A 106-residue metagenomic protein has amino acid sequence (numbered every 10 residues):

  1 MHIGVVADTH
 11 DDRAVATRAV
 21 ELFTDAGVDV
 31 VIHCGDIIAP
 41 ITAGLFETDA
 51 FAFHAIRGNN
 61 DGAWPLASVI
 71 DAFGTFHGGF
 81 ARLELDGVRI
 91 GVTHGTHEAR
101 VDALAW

Functional and structural regions predicted by a protein language model:
M1-F53, S68, A72-G79: N-terminal active-site segment of His-dependent metallophosphoesterases
A7, R57, H94: Pocket-edge structural micro-motifs
H10, I37-I38, N60-D61, T96-E98: Catalytic metal-binding/acid-base residues of hydrolase active sites
V15, P65, V101-D102: Secondary-structure boundary/capping motif
A52-H54, E84, R89-G91, T96-W106: Conserved beta-sheet core of the metallophosphoesterase superfamily
H54-P65: Short, basic/low-complexity N-terminal boundary segments at the transition from targeting/disordered tails
W64-T93: Metallo-beta-lactamase
